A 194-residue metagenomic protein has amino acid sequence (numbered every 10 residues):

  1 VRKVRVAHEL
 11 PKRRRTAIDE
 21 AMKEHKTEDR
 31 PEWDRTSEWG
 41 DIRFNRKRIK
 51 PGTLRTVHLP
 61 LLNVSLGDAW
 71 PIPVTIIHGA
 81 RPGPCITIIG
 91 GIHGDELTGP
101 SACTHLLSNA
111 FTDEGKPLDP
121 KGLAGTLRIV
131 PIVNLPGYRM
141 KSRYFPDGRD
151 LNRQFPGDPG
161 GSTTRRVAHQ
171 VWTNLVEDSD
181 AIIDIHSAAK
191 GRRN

Functional and structural regions predicted by a protein language model:
R2-N194: Structured catalytic-domain cores with a bias toward divalent-metal coordination
